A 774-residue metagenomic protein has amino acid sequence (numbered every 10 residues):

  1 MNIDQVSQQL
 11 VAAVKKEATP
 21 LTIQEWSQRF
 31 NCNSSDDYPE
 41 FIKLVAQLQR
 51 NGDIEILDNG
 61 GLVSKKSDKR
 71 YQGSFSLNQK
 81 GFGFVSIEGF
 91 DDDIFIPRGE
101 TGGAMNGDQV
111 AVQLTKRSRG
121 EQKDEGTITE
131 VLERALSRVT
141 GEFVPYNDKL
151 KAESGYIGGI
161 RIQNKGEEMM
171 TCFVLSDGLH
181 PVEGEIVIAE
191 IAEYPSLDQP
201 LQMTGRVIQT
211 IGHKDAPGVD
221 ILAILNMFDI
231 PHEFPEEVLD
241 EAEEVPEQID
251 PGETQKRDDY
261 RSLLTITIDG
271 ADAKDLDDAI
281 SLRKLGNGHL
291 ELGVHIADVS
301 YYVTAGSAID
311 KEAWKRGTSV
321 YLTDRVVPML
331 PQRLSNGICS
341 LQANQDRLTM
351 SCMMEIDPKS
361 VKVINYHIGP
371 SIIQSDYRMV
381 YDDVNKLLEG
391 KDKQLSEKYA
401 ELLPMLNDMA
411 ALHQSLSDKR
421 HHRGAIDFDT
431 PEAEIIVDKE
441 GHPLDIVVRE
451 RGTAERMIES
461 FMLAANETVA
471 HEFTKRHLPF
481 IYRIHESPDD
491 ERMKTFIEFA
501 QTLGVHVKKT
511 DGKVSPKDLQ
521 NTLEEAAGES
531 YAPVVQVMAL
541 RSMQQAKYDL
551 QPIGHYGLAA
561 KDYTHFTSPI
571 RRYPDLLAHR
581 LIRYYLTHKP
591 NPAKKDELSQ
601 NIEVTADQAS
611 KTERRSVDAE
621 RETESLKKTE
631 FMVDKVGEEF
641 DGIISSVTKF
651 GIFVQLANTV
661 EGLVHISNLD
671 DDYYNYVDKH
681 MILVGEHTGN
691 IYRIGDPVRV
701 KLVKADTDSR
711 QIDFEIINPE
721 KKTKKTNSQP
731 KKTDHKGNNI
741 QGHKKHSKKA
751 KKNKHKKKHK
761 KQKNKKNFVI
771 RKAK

Functional and structural regions predicted by a protein language model:
M1-D4, Q8, T19-L21, R693-I740 (+1 more regions): Intrinsically disordered, low-complexity mixed-charge segments
M1-G293, S300-Q345, R378, N385 (+2 more regions): Charge-lined substrate channels and their catalytic hotspots, especially those that engage the 3′ end of RNA
Q28, M170, V174-P181, I188-L197 (+8 more regions): Electropositive polyanion-binding surfaces
L57, I87, I162, D357 (+4 more regions): Acidic/polar residues at beta-strand termini and the immediately following turn/coil
D108, H665-D708, I712, K721-K722: Intrinsically disordered, low-complexity linker and terminal regions at domain boundaries
V112, A189, V647, V700-L702: A generic structural signal for residues embedded in beta-strands
